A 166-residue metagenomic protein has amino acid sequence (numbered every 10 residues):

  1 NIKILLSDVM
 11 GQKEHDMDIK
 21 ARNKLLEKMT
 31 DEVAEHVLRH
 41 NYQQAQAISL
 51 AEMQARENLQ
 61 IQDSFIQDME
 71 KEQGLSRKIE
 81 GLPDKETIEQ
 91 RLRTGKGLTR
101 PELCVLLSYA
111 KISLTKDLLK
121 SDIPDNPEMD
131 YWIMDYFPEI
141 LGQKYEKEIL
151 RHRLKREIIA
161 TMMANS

Functional and structural regions predicted by a protein language model:
N1-S166: Non-transmembrane, aqueous-exposed alpha-helical and coiled segments at domain scale
